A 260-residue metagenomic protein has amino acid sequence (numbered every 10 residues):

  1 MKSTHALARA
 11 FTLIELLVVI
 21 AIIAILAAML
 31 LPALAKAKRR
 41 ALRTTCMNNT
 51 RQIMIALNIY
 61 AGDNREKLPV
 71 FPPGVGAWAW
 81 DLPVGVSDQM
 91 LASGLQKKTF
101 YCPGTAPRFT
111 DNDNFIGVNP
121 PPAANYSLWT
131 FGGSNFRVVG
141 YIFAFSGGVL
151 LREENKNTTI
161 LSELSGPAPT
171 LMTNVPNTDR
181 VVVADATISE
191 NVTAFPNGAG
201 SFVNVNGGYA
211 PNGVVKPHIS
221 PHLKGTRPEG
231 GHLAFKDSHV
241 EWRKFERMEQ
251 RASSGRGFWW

Functional and structural regions predicted by a protein language model:
M1-A6: N-terminal secretory signal peptides that target proteins for export/translocation
L7-K38: N-terminal single-pass transmembrane signal-anchor helix
M29, K38-N49: Juxtamembrane interface helices immediately C-terminal to a transmembrane segment
T44-W260: Short, well-structured segments within or immediately adjacent to enzyme catalytic domains that line ligand-binding
